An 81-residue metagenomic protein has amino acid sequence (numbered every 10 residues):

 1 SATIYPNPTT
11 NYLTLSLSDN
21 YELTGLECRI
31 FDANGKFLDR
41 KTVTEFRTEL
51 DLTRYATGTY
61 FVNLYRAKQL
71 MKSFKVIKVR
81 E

Functional and structural regions predicted by a protein language model:
S1-Y5, T9-E81: C-terminal outer-membrane/trafficking sorting elements
